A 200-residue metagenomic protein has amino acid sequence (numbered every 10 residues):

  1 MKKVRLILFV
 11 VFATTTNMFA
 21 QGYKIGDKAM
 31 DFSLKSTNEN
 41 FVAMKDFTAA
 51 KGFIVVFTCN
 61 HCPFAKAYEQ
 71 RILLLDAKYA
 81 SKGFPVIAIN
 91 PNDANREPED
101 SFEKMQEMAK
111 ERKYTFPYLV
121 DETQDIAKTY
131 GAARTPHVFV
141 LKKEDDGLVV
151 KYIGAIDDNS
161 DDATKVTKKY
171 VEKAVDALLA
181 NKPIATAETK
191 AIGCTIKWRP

Functional and structural regions predicted by a protein language model:
M1-G22: Bacterial Sec-dependent N-terminal signal peptides
F19-K45: N-terminal "domain-start" segment that seeds a small globular fold
M30, Q106-V150: Short, internal strand/loop/helix patches that form the active-site neighborhood or redox-interaction surface
A43-K66, V175: Short active-site neighborhood of thiol/selenol oxidoreductases, capturing the structured segment around
A50-F53, S81-V86, K113-P117, T135: Loop/turn elements at helix/coil->beta-strand transitions in domains of secreted/extracellular proteins
C59-A67, V138, C194-K197: Short, thiol/selenol-centered motifs that function as redox-active sites or metal-ligating centers
K66-E111, E122-T129: Structural microenvironment flanking redox-active thiols in thiol-disulfide oxidoreductases
V140-P200: Thiol-/selenol-based redox modules, centered on thioredoxin-like and closely related oxidoreductase domains
